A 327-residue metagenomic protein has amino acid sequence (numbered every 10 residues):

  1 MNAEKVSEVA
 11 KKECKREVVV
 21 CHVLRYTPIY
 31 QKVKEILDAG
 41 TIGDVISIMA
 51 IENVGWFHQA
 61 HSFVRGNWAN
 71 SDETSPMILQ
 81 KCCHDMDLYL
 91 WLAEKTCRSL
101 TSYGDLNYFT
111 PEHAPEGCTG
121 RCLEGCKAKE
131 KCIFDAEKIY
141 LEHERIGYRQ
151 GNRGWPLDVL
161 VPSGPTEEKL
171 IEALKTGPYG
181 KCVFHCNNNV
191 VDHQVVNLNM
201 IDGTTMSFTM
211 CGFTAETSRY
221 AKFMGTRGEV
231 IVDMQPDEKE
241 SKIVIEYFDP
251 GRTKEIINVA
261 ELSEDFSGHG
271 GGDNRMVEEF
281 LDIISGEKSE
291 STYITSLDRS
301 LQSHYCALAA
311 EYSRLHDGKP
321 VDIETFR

Functional and structural regions predicted by a protein language model:
M1, P28, S218: Residues that form or flank phosphate/diphosphate-binding pockets in enzymes that use nucleotide phosphates
M1-E17: Rossmann-fold NAD(P)-binding glycine/threonine-rich loop
A3, A10, Y26-T27, I51-N53 (+4 more regions): Catalytic cores of eukaryotic secretory-pathway lumenal/extracellular enzymes that build and remodel glycoconjugates
E4, T27, Q31, L79-L90 (+2 more regions): A structural signal for well-ordered alpha-helical segments within the folded catalytic domains of diverse enzymes
K12-V19, L24-K181, D317: Predominantly a Rossmann-like dinucleotide-binding segment in NAD(P)-dependent oxidoreductases
G104-Y108, V183-C186, C211, D298: Short, solvent-exposed loop/turn elements at beta->coil junctions and helix N-caps that rim active or binding pockets
L160-G212: Alpha/beta-hydrolase fold catalytic core
V190-R327: C-terminal helical cap and adjacent loop that interface with cofactors, partners, or active-site loops
